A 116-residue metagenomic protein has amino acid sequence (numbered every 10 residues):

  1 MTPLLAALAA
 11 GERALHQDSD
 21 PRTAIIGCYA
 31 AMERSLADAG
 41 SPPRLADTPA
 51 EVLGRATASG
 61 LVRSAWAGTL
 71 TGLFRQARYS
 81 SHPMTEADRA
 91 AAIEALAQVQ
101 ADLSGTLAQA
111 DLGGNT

Functional and structural regions predicted by a protein language model:
M1-L8: Helix-loop junctions and short alpha-helical segments
A10-T116: Membrane-proximal, non-transmembrane interaction modules that couple membrane proteins to downstream assemblies
